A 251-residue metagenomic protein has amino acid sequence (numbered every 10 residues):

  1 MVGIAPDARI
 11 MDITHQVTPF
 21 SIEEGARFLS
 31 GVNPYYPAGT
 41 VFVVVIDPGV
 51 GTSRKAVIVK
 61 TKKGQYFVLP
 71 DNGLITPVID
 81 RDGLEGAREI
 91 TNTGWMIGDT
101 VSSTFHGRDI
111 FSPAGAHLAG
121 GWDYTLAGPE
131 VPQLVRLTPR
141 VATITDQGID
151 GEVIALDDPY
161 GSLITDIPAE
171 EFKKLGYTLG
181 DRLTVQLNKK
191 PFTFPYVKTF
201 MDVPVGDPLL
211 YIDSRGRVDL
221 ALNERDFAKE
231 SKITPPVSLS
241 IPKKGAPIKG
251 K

Functional and structural regions predicted by a protein language model:
M1-Q16: N-terminal glycine-rich anion-binding loop in soluble enzyme alpha/beta folds
I4-D7, V32-Y36, R81, H117-T125: Change "in soluble alpha/beta enzymes" to "in soluble alpha/beta proteins
D7, S21-R27, Y36-G39, V43-I46 (+1 more regions): Active-site histidine-anchored catalytic micro-motif
A8-M11, T40-V43, A56-I58, G64-F67 (+7 more regions): Structural motif
D12-V32: N-terminal beta-loop-helix "entrance" segment that forms/cooperates in small-molecule cofactor or anionic ligand
I13-H15, V45-P48, T61-K62, P70-N72 (+8 more regions): Fold-independent oxyanion-binding glycine-rich loops and adjacent beta-strand/coil segments at enzyme active sites
I97-E171, L175-Y177: Anionic-ligand-binding alpha/beta catalytic cores of soluble enzymes and soluble regulatory domains that recognize
I164-K232: A conserved acidic, glycine/proline-rich C-terminal tail/linker
